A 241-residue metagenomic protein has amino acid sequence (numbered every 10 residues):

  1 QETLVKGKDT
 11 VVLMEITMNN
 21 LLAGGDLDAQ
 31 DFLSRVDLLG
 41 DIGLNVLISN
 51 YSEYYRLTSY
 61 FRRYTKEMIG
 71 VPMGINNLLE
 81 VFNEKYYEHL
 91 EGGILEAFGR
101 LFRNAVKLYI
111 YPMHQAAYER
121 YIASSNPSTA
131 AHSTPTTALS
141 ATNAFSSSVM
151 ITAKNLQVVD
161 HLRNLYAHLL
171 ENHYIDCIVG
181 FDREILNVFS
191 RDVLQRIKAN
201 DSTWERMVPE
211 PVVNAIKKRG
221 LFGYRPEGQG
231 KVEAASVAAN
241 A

Functional and structural regions predicted by a protein language model:
Q1-A241: Nucleotidyltransferase catalytic core that binds NTPs
